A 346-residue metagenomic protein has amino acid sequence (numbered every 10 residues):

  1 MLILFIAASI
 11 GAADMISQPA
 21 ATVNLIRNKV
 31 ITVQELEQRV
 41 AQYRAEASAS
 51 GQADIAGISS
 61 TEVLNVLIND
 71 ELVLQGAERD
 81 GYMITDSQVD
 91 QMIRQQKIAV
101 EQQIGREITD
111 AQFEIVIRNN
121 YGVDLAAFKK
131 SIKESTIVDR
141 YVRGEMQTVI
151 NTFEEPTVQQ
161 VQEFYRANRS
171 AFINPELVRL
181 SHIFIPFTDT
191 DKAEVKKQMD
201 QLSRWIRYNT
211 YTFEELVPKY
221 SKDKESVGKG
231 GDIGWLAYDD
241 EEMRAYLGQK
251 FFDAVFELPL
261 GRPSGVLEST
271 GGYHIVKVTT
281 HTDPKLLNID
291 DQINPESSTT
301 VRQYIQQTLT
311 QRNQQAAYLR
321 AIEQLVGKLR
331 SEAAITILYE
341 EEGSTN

Functional and structural regions predicted by a protein language model:
M1-A8: Bacterial N-terminal signal peptides
D14-I16, I26, R44, S48-I55 (+4 more regions): PPIase-associated folding chaperone regions across multiple families
I16-A45: Immediate post-signal-peptide N-terminus of mature secreted/exported proteins
A41-E71: N-terminal, post-signal-peptide region of Sec/Tat-exported proteins
T61, N65-V100, I104: Post-signal peptide N-terminal segment of secreted/secretory-pathway proteins
I98-E107, A171-N174, K192, D223-G230: Secretory-pathway/luminal and periplasmic proteins that interact with or process carbohydrate-rich
R106-E114: Short, surface-exposed glycine/acidic/tryptophan-bearing loops
